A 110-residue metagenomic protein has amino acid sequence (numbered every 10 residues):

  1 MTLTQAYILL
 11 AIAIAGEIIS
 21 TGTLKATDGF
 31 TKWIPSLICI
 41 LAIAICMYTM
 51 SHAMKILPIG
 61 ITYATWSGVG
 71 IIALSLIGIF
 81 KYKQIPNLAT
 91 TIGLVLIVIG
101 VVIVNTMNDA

Functional and structural regions predicted by a protein language model:
M1-A110: Polytopic alpha-helical membrane proteins, predominantly small-molecule transporters/carriers
